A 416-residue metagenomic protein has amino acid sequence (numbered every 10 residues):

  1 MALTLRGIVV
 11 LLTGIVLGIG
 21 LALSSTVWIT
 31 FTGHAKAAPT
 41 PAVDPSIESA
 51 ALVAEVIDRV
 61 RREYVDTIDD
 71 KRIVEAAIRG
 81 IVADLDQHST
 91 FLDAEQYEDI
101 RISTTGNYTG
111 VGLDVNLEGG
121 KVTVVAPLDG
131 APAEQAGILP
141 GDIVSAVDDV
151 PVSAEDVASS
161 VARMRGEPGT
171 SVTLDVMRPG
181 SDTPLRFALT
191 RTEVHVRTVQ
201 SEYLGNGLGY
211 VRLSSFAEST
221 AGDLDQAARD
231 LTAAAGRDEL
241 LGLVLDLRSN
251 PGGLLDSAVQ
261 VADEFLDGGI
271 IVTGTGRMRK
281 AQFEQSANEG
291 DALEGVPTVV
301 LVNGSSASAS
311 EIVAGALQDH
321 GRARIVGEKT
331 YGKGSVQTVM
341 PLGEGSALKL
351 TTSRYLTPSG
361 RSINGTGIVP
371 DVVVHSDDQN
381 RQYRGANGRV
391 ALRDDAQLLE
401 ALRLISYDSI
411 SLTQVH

Functional and structural regions predicted by a protein language model:
A2-S89, V122, V415-H416: Terminal targeting/pro-maturation regions of precursor/exported proteins
P39, D44-P45, S49, D58-D70 (+3 more regions): Cleft-lining beta-strand/loop regions that shape enzyme active-site pockets
E55-V60, I143, Q397-E400: A general alpha-helix detector
Y64-V125, G169-T173, M177-A188, H195-S201 (+3 more regions): Extended, small/polar residue-biased N-terminal targeting/export presequences and adjacent propeptide/linker tracts
S103-T105, R165, I363, L392: Short Gly/Pro-enriched turn/cap motifs at secondary-structure boundaries
A307, D319-I325, Y331-G332, Q337-I368 (+1 more regions): Acidic, polar loop-rich interaction surfaces within structured domains
A347, S359-H416: Conserved functional hotspot residues or short segments at active or partner-binding sites across diverse domains
